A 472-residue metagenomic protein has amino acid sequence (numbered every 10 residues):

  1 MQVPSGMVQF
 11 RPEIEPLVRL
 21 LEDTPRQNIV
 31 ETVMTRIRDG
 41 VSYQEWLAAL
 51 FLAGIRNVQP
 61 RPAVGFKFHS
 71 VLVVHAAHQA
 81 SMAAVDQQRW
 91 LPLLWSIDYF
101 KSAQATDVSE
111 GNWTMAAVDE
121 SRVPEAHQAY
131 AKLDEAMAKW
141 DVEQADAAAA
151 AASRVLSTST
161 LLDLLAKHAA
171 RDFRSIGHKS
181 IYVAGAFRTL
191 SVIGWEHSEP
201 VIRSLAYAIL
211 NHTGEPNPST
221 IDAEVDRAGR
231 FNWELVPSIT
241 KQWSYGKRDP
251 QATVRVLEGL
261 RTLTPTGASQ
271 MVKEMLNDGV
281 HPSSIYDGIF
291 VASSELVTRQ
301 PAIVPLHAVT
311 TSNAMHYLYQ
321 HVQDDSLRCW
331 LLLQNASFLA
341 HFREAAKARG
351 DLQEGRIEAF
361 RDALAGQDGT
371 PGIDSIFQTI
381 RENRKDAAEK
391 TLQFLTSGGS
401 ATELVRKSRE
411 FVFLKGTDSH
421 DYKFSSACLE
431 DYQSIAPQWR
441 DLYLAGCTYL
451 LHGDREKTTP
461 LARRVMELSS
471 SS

Functional and structural regions predicted by a protein language model:
M1-S472: Mature, well-folded catalytic/scaffold domains that follow N-terminal targeting or propeptide regions
